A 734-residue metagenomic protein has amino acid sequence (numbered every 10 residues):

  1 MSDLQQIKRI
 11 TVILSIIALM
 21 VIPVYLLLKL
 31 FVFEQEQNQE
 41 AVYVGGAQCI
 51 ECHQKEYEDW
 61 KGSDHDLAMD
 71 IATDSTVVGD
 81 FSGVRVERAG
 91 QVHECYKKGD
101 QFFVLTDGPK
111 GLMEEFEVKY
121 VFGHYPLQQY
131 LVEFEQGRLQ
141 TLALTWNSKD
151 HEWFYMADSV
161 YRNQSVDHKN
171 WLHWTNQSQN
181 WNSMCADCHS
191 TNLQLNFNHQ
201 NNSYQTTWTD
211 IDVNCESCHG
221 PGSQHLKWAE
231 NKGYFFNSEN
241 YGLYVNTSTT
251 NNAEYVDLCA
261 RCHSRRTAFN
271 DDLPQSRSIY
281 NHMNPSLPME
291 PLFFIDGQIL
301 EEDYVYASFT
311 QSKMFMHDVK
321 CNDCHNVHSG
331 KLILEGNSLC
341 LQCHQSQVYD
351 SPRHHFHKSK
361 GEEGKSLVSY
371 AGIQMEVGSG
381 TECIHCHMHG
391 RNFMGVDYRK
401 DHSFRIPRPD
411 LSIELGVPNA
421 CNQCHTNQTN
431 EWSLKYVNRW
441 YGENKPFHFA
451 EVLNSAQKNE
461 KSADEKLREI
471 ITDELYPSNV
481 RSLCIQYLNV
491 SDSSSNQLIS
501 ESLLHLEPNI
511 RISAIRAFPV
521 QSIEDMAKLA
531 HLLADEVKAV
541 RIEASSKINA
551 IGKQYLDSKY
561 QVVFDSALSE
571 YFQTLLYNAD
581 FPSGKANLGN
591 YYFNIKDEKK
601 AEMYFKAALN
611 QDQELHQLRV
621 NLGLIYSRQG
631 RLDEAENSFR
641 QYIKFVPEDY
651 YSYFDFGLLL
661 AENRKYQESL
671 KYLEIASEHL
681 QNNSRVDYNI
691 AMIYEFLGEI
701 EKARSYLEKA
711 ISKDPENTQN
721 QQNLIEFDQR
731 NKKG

Functional and structural regions predicted by a protein language model:
K55-G123, L127-E135, T141-A143, H151-H168 (+2 more regions): Primarily the internal scaffold of c-type cytochrome electron-transfer domains, especially repeated/multiheme c-type
K461-I471, D492-L504, S522-L533, Q554-F572: Amphipathic alpha-helical scaffolding segments comprising HEAT/armadillo-like alpha-solenoid repeats
S478, P508-R511, K538, P582-S583 (+4 more regions): Helix-start (N-cap) detector for alpha-helical repeat units in TPR-like alpha-solenoids, especially tetratricopeptide
V490, V520, K547-A550, N594 (+4 more regions): Register position in tetratricopeptide repeats
S491, Q521, D535-E536, Y577 (+4 more regions): Structural marker of alpha-solenoid helical repeat scaffolds
T574, A607-A608, Q641-Y642, I675-A676 (+1 more regions): Canonical positions in the second alpha-helix
